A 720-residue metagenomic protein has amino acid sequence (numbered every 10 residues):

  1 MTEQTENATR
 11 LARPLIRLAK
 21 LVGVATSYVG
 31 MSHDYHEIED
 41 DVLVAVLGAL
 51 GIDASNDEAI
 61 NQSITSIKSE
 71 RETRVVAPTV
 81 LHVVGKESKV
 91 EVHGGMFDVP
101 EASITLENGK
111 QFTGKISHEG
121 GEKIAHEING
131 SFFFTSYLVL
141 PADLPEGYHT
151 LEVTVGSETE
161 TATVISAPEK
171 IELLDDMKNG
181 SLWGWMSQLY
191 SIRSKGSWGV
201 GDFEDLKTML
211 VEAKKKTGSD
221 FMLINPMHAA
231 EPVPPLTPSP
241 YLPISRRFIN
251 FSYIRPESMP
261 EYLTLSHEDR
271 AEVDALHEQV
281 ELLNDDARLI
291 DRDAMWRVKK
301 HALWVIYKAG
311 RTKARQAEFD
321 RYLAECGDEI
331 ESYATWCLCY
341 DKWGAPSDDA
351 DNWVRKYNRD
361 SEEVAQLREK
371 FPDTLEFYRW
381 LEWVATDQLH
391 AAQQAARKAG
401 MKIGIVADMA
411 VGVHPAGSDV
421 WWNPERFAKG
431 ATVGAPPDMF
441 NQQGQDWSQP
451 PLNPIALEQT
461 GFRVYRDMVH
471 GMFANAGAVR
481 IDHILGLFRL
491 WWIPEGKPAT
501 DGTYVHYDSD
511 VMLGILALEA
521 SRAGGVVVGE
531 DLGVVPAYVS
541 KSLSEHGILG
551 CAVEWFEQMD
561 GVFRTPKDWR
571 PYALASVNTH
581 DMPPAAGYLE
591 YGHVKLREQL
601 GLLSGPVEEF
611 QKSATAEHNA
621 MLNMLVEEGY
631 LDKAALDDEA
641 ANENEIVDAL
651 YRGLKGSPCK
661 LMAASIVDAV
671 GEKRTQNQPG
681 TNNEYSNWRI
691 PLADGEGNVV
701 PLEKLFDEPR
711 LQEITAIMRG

Functional and structural regions predicted by a protein language model:
M1-I224, Y262-H267, S521-R522, V526 (+6 more regions): Carbohydrate-interacting/catalytic domains
G48-K110, G114-K115, E122-Y148, V153 (+1 more regions): Acidic/aromatic-lined carbohydrate-recognition and catalytic surfaces of CAZymes acting on diverse glycans
G109, V233-T386, G412-L661, V667-D668 (+3 more regions): Alpha-amylase-like alpha-glycosidases and glucanotransferases acting on alpha-linked glucans and related
